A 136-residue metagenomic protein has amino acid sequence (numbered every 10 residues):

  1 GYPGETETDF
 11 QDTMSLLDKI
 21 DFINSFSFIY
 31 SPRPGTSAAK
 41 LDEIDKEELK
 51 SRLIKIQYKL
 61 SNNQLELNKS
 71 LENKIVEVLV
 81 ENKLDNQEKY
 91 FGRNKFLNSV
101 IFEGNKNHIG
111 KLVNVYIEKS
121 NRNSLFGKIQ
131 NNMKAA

Functional and structural regions predicted by a protein language model:
G1-T36, K55, K59-N63: Conserved C-terminal portion of the radical SAM core fold that forms the substrate/S-adenosylmethionine-binding
P32, A38-A136: Terminal RNA-binding accessory module
